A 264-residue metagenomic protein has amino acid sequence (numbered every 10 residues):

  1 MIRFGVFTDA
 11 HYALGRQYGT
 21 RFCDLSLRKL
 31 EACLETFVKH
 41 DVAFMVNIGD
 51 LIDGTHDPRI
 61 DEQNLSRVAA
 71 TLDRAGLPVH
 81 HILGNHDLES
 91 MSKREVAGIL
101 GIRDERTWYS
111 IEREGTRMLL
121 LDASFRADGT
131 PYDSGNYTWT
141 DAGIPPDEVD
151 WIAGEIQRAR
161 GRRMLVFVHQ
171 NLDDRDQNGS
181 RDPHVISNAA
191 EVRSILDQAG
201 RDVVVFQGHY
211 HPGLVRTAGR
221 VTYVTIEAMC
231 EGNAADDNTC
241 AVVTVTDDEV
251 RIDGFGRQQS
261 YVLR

Functional and structural regions predicted by a protein language model:
M1-E62: N-terminal active-site segment of His-dependent metallophosphoesterases
D9, G49-D50, G84-N85, H169 (+1 more regions): Active-site glycine-centered loops adjacent to acidic/histidine catalytic or metal-binding residues that shape
Y12, V166-D173, V203-G213: Histidine-centered catalytic micro-motifs
Y18-D24, P58-R59, S134-D141, S180-P183: Short glycine-enriched, charge-decorated loop/helix-capping segments at active-site entrances that position
I52, E155-D176: Short acidic, glycine-rich surface-loop motifs adjacent to enzyme active sites
D57-A159, E191-D202, R216-D253: Extended active-site neighborhood of metal-dependent phosphoesterases/phosphodiesterases
G254-L263: Short, solvent-exposed aromatic-acidic interface loops
